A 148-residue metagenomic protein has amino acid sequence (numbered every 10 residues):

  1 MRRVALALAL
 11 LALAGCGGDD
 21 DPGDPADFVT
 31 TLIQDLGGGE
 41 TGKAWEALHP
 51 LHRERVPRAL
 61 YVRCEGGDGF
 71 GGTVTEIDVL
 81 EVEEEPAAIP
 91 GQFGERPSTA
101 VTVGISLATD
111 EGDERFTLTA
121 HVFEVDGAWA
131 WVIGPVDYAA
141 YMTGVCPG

Functional and structural regions predicted by a protein language model:
M1-A7: Sec-dependent signal peptide recognition, specifically the positively charged N-region followed immediately by
A9, P57, Y138-A140: Residue-level signal for mature regions of secreted extracellular proteins and peptides
A12-G15: C-terminal motif of bacterial Sec signal peptides marking the signal peptidase cleavage site
G17, R63-E65, V145-G148: Sequence contexts marking disulfide-bonded cysteines in secreted/extracellular proteins
G17-G23: Transmembrane signal-anchor/signal-peptide helices with a preference for the extracytoplasmic
G23-E40, A47: Short, aromatic-enriched amphipathic alpha-helices that serve as compact interaction elements
G42, E46-A100: Short solvent-exposed beta->alpha transition segments
E84-G148: Exposed beta-sheet edge and beta->alpha loop/turn motif
